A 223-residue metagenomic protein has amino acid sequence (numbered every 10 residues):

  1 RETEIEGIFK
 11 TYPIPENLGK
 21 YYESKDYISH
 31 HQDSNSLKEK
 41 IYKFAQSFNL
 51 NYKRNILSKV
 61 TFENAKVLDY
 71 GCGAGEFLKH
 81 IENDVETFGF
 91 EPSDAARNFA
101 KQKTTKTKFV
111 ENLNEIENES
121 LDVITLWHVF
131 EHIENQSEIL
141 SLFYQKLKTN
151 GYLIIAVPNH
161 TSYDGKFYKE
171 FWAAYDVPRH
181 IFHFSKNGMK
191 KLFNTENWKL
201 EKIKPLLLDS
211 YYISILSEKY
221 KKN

Functional and structural regions predicted by a protein language model:
R1-E119, V123-W127, S137-L140, P205-L206: Conserved N-terminal segment of class I S-adenosyl-L-methionine
E115, E131, S162: Active-site micro-motifs of SAM-dependent methyltransferase domains
W127-H132, A156: Short catalytic micro-motifs in class I SAM-dependent methyltransferases
E134-E138, G165: Short N-terminal helix/helix-N-cap motif within the alpha/beta-hydrolase-1
S137-Y152: A short glycine-rich, Lys/Arg-flanked "PGG" loop and its adjoining helix->strand segment in the class I
I155-F182, N187-L192, E218: Short, glycine-/aromatic-enriched active-site segment of Class I SAM-dependent methyltransferases
Y168, E201-N223: A C-terminal cap/extension of S-adenosyl-L-methionine-dependent methyltransferases that defines the acceptor-substrate
K186-P205: A SAM-dependent methyltransferase catalytic signature shared across enzymes that methylate proteins
